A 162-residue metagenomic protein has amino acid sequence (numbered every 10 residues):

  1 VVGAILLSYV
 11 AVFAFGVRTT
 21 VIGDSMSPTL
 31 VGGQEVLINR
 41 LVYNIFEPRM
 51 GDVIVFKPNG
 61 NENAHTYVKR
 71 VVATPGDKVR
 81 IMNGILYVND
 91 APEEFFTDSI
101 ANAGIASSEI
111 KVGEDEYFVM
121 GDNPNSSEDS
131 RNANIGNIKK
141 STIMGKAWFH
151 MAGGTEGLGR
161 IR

Functional and structural regions predicted by a protein language model:
A4-S8, R80: Hydrophobic alpha-helical transmembrane segments in multi-pass membrane proteins
S8-M26: Aromatic-capped interface at the extracytoplasmic side of an N-terminal signal-anchor transmembrane helix
V17-T20, P28-R162: Soluble "head" domains of membrane/secretory-pathway proteins
